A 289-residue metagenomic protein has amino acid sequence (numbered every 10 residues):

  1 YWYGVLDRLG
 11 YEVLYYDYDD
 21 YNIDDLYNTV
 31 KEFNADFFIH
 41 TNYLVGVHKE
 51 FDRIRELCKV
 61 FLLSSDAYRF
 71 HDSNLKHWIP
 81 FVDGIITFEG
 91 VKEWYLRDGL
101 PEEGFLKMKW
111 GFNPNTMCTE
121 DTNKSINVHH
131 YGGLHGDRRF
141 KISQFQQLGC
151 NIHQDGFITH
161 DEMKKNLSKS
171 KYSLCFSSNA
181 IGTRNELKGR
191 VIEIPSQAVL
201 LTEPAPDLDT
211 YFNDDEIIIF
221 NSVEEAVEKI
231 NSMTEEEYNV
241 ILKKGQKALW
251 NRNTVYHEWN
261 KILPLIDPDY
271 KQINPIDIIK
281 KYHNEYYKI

Functional and structural regions predicted by a protein language model:
Y1-F33, H40-D52, S64-I219, W259 (+3 more regions): Nucleotide-sugar donor-binding catalytic core of glycosyltransferases
D52-V60: Short, conserved structural micro-motifs that define repeat-unit consensus positions and nucleotide-binding loops
E216-V223, N231-E235: Conserved acidic donor-binding segment of nucleotide-sugar-dependent glycosyltransferases
E228-I289: C-terminal amphipathic helix plus adjacent low-complexity, charged tail appended to glycosyltransferase catalytic
